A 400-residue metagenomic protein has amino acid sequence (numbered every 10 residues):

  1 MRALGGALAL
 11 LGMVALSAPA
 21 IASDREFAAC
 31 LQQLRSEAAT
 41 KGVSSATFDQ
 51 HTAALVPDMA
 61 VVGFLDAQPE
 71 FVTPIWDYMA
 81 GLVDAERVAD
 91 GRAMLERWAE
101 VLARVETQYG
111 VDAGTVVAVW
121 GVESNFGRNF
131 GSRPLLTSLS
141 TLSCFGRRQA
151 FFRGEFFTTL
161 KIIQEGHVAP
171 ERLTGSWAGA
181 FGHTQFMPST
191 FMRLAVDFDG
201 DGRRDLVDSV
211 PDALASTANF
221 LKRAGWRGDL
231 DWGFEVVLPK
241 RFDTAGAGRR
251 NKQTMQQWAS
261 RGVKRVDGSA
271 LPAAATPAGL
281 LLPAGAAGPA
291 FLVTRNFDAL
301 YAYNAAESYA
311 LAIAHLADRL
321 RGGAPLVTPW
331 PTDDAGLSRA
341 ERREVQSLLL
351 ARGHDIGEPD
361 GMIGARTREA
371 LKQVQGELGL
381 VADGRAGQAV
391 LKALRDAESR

Functional and structural regions predicted by a protein language model:
M1-R2: N-terminal secretory signal peptides that target proteins for export/translocation
G5-S17: Bacterial N-terminal signal peptides
A18-A22: Sec/Tat signal peptide C-region and signal peptidase I cleavage site
S23-P57: N-terminal mature-domain "stem" immediately C-terminal to a signal peptide or N-terminal signal-anchor/transmembrane
V43-A275, G288-F291, L300-A317, R321-R339 (+3 more regions): Catalytic glycan-binding domains that act on GlcNAc-containing polysaccharides
R295-N296: Low-complexity, glycine/alanine/valine/leucine- and proline-rich hydrophobic stretches
L337-R342, L350-L394: Short acidic, glycine/serine/threonine-rich helix-capping segments at coil-helix boundaries
L394-R400: Intrinsically disordered, low-complexity Ser/Thr-rich linker and spacer segments in cell-wall-related proteins
